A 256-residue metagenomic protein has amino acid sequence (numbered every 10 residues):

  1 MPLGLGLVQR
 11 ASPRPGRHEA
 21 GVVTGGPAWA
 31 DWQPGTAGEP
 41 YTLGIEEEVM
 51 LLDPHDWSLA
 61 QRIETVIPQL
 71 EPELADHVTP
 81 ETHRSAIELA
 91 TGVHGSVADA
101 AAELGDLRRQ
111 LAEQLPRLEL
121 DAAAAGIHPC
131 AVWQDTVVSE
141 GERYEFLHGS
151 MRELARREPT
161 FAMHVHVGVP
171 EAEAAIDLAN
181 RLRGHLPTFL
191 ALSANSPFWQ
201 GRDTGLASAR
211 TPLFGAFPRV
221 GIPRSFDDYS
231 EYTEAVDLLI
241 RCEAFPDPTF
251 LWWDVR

Functional and structural regions predicted by a protein language model:
L3-R17, G21-F161, W252-W253: Terminal catalytic/cofactor-binding subdomain
H94-V97, G168, A172: Short strand->helix junction
E140, V169-R256: Loop-rich catalytic cores of soluble enzymes, especially ATP-dependent carboxylate-amine ligases and other
V165: An acidic/histidine-cluster motif and surrounding catalytic segment that typifies divalent-metal-assisted enzyme active
